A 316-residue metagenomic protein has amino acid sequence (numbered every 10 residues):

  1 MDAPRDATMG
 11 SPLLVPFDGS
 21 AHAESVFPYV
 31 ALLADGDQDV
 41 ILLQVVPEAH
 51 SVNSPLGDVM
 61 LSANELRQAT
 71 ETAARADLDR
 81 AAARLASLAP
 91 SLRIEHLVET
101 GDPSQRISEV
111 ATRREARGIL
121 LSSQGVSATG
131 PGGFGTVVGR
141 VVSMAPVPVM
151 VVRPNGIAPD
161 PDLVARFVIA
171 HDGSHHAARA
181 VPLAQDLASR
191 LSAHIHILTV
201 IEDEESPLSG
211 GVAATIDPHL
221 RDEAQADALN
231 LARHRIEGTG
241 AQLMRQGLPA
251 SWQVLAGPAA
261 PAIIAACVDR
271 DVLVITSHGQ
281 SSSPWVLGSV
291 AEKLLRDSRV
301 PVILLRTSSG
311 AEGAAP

Functional and structural regions predicted by a protein language model:
M1-M9, Q68, A83-I119, G240-L273 (+1 more regions): Structural beta-alpha unit
D2-S62, A165-R221, Q246-Q253, A266 (+3 more regions): Small/aliphatic-rich secondary-structure junction motif
Y29, A69-A81, R106, N230-G238 (+1 more regions): Short, solvent-exposed amphipathic alpha-helices that sit in or adjacent to ligand/effector-binding or catalytic
L61-A76, D217-L231: A short acidic, glycine-rich active-site loop that binds or catalyzes chemistry on phosphate/adenosine moieties
A89-R93, W285-T307, P316: P-loop/Walker A phosphate-binding loop and immediately adjacent motor/lid segment at beta-alpha junctions
G118-R140, I275-D297, A311-E312: Glycine-rich, Arg-bearing micro-motifs that act as flexible, cationic patches
L121-S123, P148-N155, V302-R306: Short beta-strand elements of ligand-binding domains
G156-A165: Intrinsically disordered, low-complexity Ser/Thr-rich linker and spacer segments in cell-wall-related proteins
